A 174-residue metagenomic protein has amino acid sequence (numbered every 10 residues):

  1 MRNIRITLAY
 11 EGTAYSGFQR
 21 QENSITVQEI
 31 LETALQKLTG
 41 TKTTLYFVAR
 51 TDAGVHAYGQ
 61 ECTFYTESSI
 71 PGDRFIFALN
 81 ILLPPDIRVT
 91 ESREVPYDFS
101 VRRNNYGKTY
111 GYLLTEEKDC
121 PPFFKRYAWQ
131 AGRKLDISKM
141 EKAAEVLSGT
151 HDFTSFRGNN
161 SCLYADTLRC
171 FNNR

Functional and structural regions predicted by a protein language model:
M1-R174: Structured-RNA-binding interfaces characteristic of tRNA pseudouridine synthases
